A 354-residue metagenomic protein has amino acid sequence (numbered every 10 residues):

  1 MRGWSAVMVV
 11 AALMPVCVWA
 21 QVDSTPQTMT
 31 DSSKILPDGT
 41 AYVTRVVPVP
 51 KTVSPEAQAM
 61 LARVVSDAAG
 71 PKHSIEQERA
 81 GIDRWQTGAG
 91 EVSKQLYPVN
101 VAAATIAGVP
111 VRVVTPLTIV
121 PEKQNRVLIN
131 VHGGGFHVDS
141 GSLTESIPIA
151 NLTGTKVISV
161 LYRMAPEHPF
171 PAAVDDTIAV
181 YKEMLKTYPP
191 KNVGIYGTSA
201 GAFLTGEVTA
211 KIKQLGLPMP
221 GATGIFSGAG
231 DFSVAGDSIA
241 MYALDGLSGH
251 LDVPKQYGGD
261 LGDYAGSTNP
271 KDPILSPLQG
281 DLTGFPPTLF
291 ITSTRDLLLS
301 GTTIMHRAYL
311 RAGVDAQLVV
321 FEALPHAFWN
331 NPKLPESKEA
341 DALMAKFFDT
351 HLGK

Functional and structural regions predicted by a protein language model:
M1-W4: Positively charged n-region of N-terminal signal peptides that target proteins for export
V7-V16: Bacterial N-terminal signal peptides
Q21-T40, T44-M60, V64-P71, L96-K354: Alpha/beta-hydrolase superfamily serine-hydrolase fold, recognizing
E76, A80-A104: A domain-start/cap signature at the N-terminus of enzymes
